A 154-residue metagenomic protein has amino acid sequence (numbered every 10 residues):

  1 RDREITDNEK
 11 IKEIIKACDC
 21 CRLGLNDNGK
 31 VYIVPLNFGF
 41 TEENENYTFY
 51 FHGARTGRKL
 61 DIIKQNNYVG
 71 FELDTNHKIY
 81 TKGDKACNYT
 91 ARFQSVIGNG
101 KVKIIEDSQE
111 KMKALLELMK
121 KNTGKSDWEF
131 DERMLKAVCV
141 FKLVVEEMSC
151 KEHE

Functional and structural regions predicted by a protein language model:
R1-K16: Extreme N-terminal tail/first-helix region
K16, T56, K64-V69, E117-G124: Short, intrinsically disordered, mixed-charge
C18-R55: Short beta-strand segments
D19-C21, V34, E45-Y47, Q65-V69 (+2 more regions): A generic structural signal for short beta-strands and their flanking turns/coil linkers
N26-N28, N37, A54-T56, D74-N76 (+2 more regions): Histidine- and/or cysteine-centered catalytic micro-motif in compact active-site loops
T48-Y50, G70, K142, S149: General beta-strand recognition
R58-K82, N88-T90: Helix-adjacent hinge/juxtasegments
H77-E154: Charged, gly/pro-rich active-site loop segments
